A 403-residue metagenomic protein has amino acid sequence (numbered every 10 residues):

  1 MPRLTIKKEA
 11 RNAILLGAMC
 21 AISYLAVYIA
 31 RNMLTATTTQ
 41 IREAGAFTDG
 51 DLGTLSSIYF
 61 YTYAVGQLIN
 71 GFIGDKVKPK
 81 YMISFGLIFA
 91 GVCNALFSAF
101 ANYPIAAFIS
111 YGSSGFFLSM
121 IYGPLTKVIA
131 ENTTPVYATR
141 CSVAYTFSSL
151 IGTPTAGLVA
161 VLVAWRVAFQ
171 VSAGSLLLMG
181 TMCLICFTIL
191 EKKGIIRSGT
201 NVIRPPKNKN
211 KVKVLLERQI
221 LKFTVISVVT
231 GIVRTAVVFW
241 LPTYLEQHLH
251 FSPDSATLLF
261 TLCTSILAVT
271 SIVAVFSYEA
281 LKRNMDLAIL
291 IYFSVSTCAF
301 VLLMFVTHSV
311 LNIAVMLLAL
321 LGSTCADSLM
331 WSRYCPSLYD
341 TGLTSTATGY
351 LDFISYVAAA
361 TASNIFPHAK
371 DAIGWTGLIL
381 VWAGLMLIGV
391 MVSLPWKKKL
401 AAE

Functional and structural regions predicted by a protein language model:
P2-E9, E191-F223: Juxtamembrane intracellular "pre-TM" segments in multi-pass secondary transporters
L34-T35, R218-I272: Extracytoplasmic gate region of multi-pass secondary transporters
V65-Y103: Conserved MFS/SLC helix-loop-helix module at the cytosolic interface between two early adjacent transmembrane helices
G66-K78, S271-N284, K370: Helix-to-loop junctions at the C-terminal end of transmembrane segments in multipass secondary transporters
S110-S148: Cytoplasmic helix-loop-helix junction between adjacent transmembrane helices in 12-TM secondary transporters
Y145-E191: Helix-loop-helix hairpin linking two adjacent transmembrane segments in secondary transporters
N284-M330: C-terminal transmembrane helical hairpin of 12-TM major facilitator-type secondary transporters
L338-I373: A late C-terminal transmembrane helix in Major Facilitator Superfamily
